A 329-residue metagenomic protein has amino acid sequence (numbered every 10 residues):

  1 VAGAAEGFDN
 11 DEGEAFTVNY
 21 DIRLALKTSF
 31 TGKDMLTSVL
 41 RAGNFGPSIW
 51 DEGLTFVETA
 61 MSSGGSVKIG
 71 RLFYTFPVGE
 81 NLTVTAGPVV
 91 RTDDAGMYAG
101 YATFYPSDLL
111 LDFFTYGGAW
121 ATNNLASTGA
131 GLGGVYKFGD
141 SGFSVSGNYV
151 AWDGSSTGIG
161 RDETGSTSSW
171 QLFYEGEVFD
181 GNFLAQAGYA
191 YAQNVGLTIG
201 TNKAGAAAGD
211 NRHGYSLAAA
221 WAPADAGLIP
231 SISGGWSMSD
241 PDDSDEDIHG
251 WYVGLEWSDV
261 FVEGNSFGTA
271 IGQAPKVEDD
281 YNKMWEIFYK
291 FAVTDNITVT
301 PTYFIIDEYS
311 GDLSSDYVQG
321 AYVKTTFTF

Functional and structural regions predicted by a protein language model:
V1-G87, D112-F114, N123-S155, D162-S166 (+4 more regions): Beta-barrel outer-membrane channel/assembly domains of diderm bacteria
S48-E52, G96-F104, L197-I199: Outer-membrane beta-barrel and related beta-rich outer-membrane complex signature in Gram-negative bacteria
G53-F56, Y101-S107, N202-A204, V318: Flexible, surface-exposed loop regions and adjacent strand-edge segments of Gram-negative outer-membrane beta-barrel
T92-M97, G154-T157: Short, well-ordered, mixed-charge alpha-helical segments that flank or form enzyme active sites
D94, P106-G117: Hinge-like oligomerization/junction regions that interrupt long coiled-coil arms in large cytoskeletal
A119, G205-A206: Acidic/glycine-enriched edge-of-secondary-structure segments
G264-S266: Glycine-centered loop/turn motifs
